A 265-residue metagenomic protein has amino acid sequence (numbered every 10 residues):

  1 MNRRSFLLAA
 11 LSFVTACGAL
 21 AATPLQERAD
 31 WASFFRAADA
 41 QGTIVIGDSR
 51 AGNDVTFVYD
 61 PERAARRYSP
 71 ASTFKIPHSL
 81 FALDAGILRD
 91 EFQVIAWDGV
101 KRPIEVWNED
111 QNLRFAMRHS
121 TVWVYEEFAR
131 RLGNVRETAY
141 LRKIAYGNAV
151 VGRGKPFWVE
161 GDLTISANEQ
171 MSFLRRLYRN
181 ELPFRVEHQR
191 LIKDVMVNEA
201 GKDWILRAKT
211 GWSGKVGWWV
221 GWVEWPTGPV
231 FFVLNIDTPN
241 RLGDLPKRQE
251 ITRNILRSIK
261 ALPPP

Functional and structural regions predicted by a protein language model:
R3-L7: N-terminal export leaders
A9-A16: Bacterial N-terminal signal peptides
L20-S69: Beta-lactamase-like hydrolase cores
T23-S33, A38, R130-G133, Y178-P265: Structured C-terminal helix/loop/strand segments within mature extracytoplasmic catalytic/sensor domains
Y59-A65, N108-D110, R118-Y125, G152-W158 (+2 more regions): Flexible glycine/proline-enriched surface loops and loop-helix/loop-strand junctions
R67-E91, A116, F232: Active-site SXXK
L83-G99, F184-Q189: Short, well-structured active-site flanking segments
E105, E109-L113, Y125-R179: Mid-domain, small-residue-enriched loop/turn segments at the edges of structured enzyme/sensor domains
